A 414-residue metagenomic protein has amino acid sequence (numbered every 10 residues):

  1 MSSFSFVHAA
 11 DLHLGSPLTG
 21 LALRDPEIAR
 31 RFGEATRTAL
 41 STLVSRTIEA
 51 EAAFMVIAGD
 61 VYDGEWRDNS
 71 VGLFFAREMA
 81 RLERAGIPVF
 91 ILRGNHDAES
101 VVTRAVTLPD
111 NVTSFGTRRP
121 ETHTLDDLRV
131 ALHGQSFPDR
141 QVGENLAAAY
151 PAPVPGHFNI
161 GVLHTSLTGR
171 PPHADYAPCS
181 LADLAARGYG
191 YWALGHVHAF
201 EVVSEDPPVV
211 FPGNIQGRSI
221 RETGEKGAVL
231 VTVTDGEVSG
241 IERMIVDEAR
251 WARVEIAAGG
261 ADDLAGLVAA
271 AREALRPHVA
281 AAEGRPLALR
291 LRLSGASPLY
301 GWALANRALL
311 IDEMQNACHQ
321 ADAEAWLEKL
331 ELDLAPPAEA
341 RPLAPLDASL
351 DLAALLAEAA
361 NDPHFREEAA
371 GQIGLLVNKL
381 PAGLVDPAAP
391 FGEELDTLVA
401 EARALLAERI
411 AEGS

Functional and structural regions predicted by a protein language model:
M1-I28, K226, T232-A257: Domain-start "cap" segments at the beginnings of catalytic or binding domains
M1-V71, A388-T397: N-terminal active-site segment of His-dependent metallophosphoesterases
F6-H8, V56, I160-V162, A193 (+1 more regions): Structural motif
T19, D25, A50, F54 (+1 more regions): His/Asp/Glu-rich metal-coordinating catalytic cores of metallo-dependent phosphodiesterases/hydrolases acting on
I28-A35, A131-S136, A252-V268: Acidic/glycine-enriched edge-of-secondary-structure segments
R37-I48, A76, A147-P151, V268-R272 (+1 more regions): Amphipathic, non-transmembrane alpha-helical secondary structure
G59, T165, L293-G295: Short glycine-centered, acidic/aromatic-flanked micro-motifs in structured strand/loop junctions that mark active-site
V246-S414: Accessory, non-catalytic peripheral segments of nucleic-acid enzymes
